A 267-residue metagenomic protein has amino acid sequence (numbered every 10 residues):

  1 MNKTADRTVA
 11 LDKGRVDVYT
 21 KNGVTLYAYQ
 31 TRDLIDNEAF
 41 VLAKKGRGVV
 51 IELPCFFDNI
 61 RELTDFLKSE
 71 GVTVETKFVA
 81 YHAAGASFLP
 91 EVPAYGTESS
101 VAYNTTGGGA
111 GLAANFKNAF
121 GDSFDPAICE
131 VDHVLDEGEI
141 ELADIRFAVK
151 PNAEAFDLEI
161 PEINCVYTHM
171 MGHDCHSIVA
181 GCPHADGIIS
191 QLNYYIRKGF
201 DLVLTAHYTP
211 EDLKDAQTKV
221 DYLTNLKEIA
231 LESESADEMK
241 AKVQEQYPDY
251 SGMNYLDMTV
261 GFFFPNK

Functional and structural regions predicted by a protein language model:
N2-T4, S235-K267: C-terminal regulatory/interaction regions
V9-V16, Y103-A155: Metallo-beta-lactamase
D12-D65, F156-M170: Conserved beta-strand hairpin/beta-sheet module of binuclear metal-dependent hydrolase folds, prominently
I35-D36, F57-N59, V79-F88, V101-N104 (+2 more regions): Active-site environment of divalent metal-dependent phosphoester hydrolases
G46-G48, P54-S100: Active-site metal-binding motif and surrounding structural segment of the metallo-beta-lactamase
I51-F56, I178-G181, L204, K227-A230: Second-shell loop/turn segments in exported
I145-K198: Active-site-proximal loop/helix segments of hydrolase catalytic cores
A185-K242, D249: Divalent-metal (often Zn2+) His-rich catalytic cores of metallo-beta-lactamase-fold enzymes
